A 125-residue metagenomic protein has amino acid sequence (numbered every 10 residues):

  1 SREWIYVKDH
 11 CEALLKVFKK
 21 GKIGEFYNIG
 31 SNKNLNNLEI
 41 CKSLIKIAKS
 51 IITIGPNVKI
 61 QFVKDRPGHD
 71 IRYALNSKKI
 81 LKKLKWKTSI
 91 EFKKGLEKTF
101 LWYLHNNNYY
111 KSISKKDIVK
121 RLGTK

Functional and structural regions predicted by a protein language model:
S1-K125: C-terminal substrate-binding subdomain of Rossmann-fold SDR/epimerase-dehydratase oxidoreductases
